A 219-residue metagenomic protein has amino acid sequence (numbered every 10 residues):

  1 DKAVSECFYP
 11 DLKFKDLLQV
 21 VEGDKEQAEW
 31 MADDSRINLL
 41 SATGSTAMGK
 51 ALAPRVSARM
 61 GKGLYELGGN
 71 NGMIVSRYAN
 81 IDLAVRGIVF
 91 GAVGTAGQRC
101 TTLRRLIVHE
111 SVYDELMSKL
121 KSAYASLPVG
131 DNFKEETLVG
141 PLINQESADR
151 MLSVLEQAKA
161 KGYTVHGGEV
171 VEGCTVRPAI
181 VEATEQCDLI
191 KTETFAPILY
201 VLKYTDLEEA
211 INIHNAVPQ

Functional and structural regions predicted by a protein language model:
D1-E26: PLP-dependent aminotransferase-like
E6, D33, L39, A47-E185 (+1 more regions): ALDH superfamily catalytic-core signature
F14-K15, L39, P141-L142, P197-I198: Short, contiguous strand/loop micro-motifs
L17-M48: Active-site phosphate-binding strand-loop segment of PLP-dependent enzymes
L18, G162-Y163, I198-L199: Short, conserved active-site loop motifs that form the nucleotide-linked donor/cofactor pocket
E29-S35, K191-E193, N212: Short acidic alpha-helix that forms the nucleotide-activated donor recognition element in Leloir-type transferases
T137, G173-T175, T192-I198, V217-Q219: Conserved glycine-rich beta-strand-loop-beta hairpin in the small C-terminal domain of fold type I
